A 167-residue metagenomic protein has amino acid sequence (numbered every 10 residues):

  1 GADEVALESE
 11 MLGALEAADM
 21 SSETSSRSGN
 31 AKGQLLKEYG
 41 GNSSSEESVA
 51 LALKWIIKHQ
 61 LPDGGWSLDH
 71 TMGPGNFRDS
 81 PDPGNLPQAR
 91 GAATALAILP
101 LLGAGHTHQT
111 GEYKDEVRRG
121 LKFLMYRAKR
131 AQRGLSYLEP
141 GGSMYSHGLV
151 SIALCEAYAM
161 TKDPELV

Functional and structural regions predicted by a protein language model:
G1-V167: Preference for long, amphipathic alpha-helical scaffolds in soluble/luminal domains and all-alpha bundles
